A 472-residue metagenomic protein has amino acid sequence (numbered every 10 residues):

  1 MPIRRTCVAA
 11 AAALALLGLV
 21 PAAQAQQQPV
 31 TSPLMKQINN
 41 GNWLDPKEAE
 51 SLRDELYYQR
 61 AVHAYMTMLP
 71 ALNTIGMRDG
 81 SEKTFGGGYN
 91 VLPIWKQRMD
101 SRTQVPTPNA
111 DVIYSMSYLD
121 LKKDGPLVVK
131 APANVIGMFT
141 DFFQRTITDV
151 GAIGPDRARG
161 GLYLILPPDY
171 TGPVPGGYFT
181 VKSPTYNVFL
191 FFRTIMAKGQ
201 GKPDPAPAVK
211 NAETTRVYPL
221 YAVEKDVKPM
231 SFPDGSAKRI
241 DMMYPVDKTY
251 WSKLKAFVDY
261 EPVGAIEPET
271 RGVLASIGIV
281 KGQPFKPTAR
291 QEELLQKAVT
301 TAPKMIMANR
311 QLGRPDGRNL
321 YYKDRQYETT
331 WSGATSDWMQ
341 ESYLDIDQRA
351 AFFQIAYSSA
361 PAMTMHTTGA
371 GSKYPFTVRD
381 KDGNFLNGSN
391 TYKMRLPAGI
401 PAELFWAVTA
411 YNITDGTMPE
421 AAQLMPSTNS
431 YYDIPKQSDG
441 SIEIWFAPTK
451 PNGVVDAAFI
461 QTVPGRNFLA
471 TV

Functional and structural regions predicted by a protein language model:
M1-A10: Bacterial N-terminal signal peptides that target proteins for export
P2-I3, L17, R53-L56: Residues at the start of alpha-helices and the adjacent loop-to-helix junctions
A9-G18: Bacterial N-terminal signal peptides
V20-A25: Sec/Tat signal peptide C-region and signal peptidase I cleavage site
Q26-V472: A compositional/structural signature for long, glycine/proline-rich flexible linkers and loops on extracytoplasmic
